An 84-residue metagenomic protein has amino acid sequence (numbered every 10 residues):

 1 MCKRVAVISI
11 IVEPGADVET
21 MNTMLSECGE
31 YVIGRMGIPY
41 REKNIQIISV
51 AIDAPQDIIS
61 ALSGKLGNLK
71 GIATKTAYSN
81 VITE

Functional and structural regions predicted by a protein language model:
M1-E84: Long, contiguous binding/interaction regions
